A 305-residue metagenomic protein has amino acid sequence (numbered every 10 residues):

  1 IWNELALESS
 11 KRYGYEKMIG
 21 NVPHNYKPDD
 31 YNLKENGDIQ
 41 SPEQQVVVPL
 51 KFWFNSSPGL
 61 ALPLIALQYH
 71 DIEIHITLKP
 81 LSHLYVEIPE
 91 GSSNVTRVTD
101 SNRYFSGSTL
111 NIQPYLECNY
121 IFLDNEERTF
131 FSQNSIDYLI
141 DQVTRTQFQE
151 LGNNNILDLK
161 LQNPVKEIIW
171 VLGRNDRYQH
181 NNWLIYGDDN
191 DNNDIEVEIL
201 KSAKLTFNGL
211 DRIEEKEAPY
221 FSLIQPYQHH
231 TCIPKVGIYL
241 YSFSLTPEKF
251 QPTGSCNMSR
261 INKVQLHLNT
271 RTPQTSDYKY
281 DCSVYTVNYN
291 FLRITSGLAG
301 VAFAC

Functional and structural regions predicted by a protein language model:
I1-C305: Short, low-complexity Pro/Thr/Gly
